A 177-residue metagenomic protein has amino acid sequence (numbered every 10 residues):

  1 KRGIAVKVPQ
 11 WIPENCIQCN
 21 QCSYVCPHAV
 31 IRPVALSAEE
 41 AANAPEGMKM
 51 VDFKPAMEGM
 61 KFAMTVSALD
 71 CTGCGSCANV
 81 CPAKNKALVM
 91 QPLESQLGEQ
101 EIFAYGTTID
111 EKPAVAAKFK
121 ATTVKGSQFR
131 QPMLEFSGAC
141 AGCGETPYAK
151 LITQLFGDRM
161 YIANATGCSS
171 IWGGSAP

Functional and structural regions predicted by a protein language model:
K1-C71, A78-P177: Ferredoxin-type iron-sulfur electron-transfer modules and their immediate structural context
